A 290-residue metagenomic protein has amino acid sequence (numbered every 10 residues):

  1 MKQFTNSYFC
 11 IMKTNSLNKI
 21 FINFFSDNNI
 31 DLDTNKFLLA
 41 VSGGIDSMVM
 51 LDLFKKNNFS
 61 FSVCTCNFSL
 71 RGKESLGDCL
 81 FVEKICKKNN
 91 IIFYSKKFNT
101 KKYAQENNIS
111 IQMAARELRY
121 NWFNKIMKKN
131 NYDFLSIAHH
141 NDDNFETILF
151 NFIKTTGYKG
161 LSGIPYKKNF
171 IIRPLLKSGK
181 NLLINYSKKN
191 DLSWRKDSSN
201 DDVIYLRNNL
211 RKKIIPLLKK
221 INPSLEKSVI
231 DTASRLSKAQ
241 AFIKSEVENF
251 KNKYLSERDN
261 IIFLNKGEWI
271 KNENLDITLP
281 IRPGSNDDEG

Functional and structural regions predicted by a protein language model:
K2-S47, S60-F68, F98-T100, L118 (+3 more regions): AMP-forming adenylation/ATP pyrophosphatase catalytic core
T5, C10-N151, N181-L182, K189: ATP-dependent adenylation/nucleotidyltransferase module used to activate substrates
S7, N90, S110-M113, I184 (+4 more regions): A general, composition-driven signal for non-globular sequence regions
S75, R116, L176, V203 (+1 more regions): Aromatic-acidic/polar surface patches that form glycan- and anion
K88, I111, G160, R258-D259: Juxtamembrane helix-loop transition sites at the ends of transmembrane segments in multi-pass membrane proteins
S110-I111, G157, I270-N274: Alpha-helix capping and helix-coil boundary motifs
K129, F134-A138, D143-L236, Q240 (+4 more regions): Catalytic subdomain that performs nucleotidyl-dependent activation
